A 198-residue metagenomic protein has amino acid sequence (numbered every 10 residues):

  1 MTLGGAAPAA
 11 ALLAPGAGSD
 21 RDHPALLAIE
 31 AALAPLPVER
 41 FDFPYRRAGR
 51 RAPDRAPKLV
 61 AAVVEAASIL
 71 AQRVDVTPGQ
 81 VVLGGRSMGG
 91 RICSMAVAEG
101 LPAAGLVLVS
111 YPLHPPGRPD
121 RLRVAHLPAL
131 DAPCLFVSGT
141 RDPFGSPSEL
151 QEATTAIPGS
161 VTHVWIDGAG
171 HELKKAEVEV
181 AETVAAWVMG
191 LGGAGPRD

Functional and structural regions predicted by a protein language model:
M1-Q80, R91, A176: Serine-hydrolase catalytic machinery in alpha/beta-hydrolase-like enzymes
P44, V164-G170: Short glycine-rich catalytic loops that host catalytic nucleophiles or stabilize transition states across multiple
Q80-G85, V109: Short beta-strand immediately N-terminal to the catalytic nucleophile in serine-hydrolase-like folds
G85-G89, C93: Gly/Ala-rich beta-loop-alpha elbow adjacent to hydrolase catalytic centers
P102-H114: A conserved short beta-strand
L130-D131, F136-S138, D142: Short beta-strand/loop motif that positions the catalytic acidic residue of the alpha/beta-hydrolase fold
T140-G145, E172: Acidic catalytic loop of the alpha/beta-hydrolase fold
A169-V178: Catalytic histidine-centered segment of alpha/beta-hydrolase-like enzymes
